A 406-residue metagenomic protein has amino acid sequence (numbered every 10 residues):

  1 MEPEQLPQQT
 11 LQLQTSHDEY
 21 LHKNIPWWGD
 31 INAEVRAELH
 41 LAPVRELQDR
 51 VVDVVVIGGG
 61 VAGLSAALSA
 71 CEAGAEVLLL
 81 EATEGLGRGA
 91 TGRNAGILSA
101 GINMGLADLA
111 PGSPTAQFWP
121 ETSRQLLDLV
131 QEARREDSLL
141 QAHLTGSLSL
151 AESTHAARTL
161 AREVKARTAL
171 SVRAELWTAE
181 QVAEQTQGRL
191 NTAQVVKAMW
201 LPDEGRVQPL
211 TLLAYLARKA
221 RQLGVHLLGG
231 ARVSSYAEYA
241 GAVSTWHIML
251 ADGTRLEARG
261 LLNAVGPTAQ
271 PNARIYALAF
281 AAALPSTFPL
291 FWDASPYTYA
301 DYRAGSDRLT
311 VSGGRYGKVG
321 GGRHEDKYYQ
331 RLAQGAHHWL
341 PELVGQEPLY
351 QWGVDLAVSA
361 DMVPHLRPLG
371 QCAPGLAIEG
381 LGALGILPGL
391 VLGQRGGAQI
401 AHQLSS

Functional and structural regions predicted by a protein language model:
M1-D53: Extreme N-terminal leader/targeting segments of oxidoreductases
V54-L79: N-terminal Rossmann-like FAD-binding beta1-loop-alpha1 element of flavoenzymes
E72-R93: Glycine-rich FAD pyrophosphate-binding loop
A82, G87, L98, R124 (+4 more regions): Active-site substrate-recognition segment that forms the wall of the catalytic cavity or substrate channel
I97-Q181: Dinucleotide-binding Rossmann-like beta1-alpha1 core, especially the glycine-rich loop that anchors the ADP
Q117-S123, L150-T159, M199-R218, R323-Y328 (+1 more regions): Short beta-strand to alpha-helix junction loop
L139-S149, A183-K219, L223, G314: Helix-loop-beta segment of a Rossmann-like dinucleotide-binding subdomain
K165-A166, V196-Y239, V243-D252, L256-A258: Helical element adjacent to the flavin cofactor pocket in flavoenzyme catalytic cores
